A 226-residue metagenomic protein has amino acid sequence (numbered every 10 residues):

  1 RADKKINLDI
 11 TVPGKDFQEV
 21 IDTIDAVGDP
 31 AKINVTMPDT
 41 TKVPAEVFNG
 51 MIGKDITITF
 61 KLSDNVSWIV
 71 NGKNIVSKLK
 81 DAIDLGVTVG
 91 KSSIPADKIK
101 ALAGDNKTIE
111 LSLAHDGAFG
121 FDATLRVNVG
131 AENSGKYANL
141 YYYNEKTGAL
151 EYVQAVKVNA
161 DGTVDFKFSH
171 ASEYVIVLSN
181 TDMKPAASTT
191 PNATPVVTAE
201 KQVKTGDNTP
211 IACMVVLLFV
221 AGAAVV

Functional and structural regions predicted by a protein language model:
R1-N7, L102-N106, A114-T124, N128-A223: Proteolytic cleavage junctions
D3-N139, N144-K146: Proteolytic processing hotspots in large secreted/extracellular or virion-associated proteins and select intracellular
